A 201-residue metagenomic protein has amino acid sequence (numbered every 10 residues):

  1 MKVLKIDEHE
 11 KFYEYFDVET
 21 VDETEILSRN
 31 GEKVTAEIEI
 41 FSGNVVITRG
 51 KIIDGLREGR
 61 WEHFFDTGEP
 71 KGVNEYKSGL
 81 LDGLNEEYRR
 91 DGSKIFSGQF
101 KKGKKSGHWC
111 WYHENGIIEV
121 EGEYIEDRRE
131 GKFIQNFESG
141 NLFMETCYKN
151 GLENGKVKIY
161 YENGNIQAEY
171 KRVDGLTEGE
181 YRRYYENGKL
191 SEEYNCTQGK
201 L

Functional and structural regions predicted by a protein language model:
M1-L201: Glycine/tyrosine- and acidic-biased, solvent-exposed loop/turn segments at the edges of beta-strands
